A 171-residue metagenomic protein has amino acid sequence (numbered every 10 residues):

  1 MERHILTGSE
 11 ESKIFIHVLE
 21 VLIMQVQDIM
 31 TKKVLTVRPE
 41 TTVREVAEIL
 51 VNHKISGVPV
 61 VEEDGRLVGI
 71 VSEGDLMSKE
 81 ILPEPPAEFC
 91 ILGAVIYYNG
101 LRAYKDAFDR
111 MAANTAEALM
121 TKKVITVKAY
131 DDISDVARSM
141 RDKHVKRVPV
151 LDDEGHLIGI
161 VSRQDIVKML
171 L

Functional and structural regions predicted by a protein language model:
R3-I23: Short, Lys/Arg-enriched N-terminal segments with co-localized hydrophobic residues within the first ~10-30 amino acids
H4, K33-L35, E73-M77, F89-Y98: Short, mixed-charge, low-aromatic patches
I16-I55, V60-E63, L67-V68, G93-S139 (+2 more regions): Bateman/CBS regulatory modules and CBS-like beta-alpha motifs in cytosolic regions of diverse proteins
E63, S72-E73, I81: Histidine- and/or cysteine-centered catalytic micro-motif in compact active-site loops
G69-S72, M77, G159-I166: Short hydrophobic beta-strand motif reused across regulatory alpha/beta modules
M77-L92, I166-L171: A short, polar/charged loop-to-alpha-helix boundary motif
K143-R147, S162-L171: Gly/Ser-rich helix-loop-strand patches that form or flank binding pockets for ribonucleotide-derived cofactors
